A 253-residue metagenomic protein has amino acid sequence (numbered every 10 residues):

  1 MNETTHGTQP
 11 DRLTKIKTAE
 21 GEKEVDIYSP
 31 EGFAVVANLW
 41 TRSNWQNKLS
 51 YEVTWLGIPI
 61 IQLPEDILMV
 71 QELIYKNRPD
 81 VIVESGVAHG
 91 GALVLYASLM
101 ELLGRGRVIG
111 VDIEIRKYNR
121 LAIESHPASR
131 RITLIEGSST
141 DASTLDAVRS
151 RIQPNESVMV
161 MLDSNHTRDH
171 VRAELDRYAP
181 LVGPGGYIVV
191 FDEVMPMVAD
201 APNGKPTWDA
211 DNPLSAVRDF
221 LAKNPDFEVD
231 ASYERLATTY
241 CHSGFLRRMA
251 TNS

Functional and structural regions predicted by a protein language model:
M1-Q9, V217, T251-S253: Polar low-complexity intrinsically disordered regions
N2-A37: N-terminal auxiliary segments of SAM/dcSAM-dependent transferases
G21, P30, N38-Q46, T144 (+3 more regions): Generic surface-pattern signal
E22-D26, W45, E156-M159, H170: Membrane-proximal envelope and lipid/glycan-remodeling enzymes
A34-Q62: Class I SAM-dependent transferase core
L56-I58, P64-S253: S-adenosylmethionine/decaboxylated-SAM
